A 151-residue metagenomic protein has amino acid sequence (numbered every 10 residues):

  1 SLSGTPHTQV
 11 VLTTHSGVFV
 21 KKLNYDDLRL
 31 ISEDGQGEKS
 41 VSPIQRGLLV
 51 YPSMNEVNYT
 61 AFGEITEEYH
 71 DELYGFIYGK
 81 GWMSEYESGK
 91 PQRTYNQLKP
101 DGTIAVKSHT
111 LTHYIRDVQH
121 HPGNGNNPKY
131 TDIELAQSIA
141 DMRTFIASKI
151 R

Functional and structural regions predicted by a protein language model:
S1-E56: Switch/communication elements of ASCE P-loop NTPase nucleotide-binding domains
G4, S42-R151: Acidic, Mg2+-coordinating catalytic modules of nucleic-acid enzymes
